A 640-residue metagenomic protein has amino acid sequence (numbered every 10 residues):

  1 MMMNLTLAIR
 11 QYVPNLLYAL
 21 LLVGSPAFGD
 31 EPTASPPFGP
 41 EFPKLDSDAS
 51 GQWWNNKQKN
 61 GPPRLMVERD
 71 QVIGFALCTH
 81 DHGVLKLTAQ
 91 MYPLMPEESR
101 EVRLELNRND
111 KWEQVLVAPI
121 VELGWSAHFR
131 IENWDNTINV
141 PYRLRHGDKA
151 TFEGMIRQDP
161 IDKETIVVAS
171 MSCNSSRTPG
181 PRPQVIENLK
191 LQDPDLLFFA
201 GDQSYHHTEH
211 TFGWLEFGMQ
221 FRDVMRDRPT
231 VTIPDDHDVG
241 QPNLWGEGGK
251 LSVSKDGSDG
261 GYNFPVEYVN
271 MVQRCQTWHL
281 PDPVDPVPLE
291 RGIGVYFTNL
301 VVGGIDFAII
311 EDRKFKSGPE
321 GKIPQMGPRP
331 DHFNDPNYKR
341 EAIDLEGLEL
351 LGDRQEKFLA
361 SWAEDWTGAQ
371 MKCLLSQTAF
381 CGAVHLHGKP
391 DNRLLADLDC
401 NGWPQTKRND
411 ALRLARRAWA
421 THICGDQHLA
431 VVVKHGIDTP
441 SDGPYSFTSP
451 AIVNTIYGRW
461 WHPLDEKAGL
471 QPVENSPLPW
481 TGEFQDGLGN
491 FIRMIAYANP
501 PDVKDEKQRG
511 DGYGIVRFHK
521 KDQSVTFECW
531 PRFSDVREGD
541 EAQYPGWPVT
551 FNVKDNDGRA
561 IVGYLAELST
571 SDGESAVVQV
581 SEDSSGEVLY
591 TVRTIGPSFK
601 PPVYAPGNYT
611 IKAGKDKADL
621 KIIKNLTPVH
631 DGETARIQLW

Functional and structural regions predicted by a protein language model:
M1-Q11: N-terminal secretory signal peptides that target proteins for export/translocation
Y12-S25: Bacterial N-terminal signal peptides
A27-G29: Boundary at the C-terminal end of the N-terminal hydrophobic targeting segment
P36-I73, T79-H82, M91, M95-E97 (+2 more regions): Long, structured stretches of catalytic cores involved in phosphate-ester chemistry, encompassing
K86-T88: A short beta-strand segment in extracellular, disulfide-stabilized domains
R100-K111, P141: Short beta-strand segments and strand-loop junctions that repeat across beta-rich extracellular domains
N109-L123: Solvent-exposed beta-strand/loop surfaces of large extracellular or lumenal domains
G124-N133: Ligand-binding face of N-terminal immunoglobulin V-set domains in extracellular IgSF glycoproteins
